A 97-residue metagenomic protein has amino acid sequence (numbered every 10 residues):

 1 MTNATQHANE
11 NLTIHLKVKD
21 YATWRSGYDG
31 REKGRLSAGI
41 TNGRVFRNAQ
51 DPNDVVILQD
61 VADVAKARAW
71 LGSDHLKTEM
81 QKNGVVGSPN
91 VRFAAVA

Functional and structural regions predicted by a protein language model:
M1-E79, N83-A97: Short S/T/G/P-rich N-terminal loop/turn motif that feeds into the first structured element of a domain
